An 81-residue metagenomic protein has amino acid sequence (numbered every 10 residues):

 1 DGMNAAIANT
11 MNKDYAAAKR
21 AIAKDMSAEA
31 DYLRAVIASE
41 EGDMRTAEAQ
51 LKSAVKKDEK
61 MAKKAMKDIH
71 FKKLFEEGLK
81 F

Functional and structural regions predicted by a protein language model:
D1-D43: Alpha-helical adaptor scaffolds
D14-D25, T46-A54, G78-F81: Alpha-helical repeat scaffolds
M26-A28, S39-K63: TPR/TPR-like (Sel1-like) alpha-helical repeat modules
K56-F81: Terminal, low-structured helical/coil segments at or just beyond the last alpha-helical repeat
